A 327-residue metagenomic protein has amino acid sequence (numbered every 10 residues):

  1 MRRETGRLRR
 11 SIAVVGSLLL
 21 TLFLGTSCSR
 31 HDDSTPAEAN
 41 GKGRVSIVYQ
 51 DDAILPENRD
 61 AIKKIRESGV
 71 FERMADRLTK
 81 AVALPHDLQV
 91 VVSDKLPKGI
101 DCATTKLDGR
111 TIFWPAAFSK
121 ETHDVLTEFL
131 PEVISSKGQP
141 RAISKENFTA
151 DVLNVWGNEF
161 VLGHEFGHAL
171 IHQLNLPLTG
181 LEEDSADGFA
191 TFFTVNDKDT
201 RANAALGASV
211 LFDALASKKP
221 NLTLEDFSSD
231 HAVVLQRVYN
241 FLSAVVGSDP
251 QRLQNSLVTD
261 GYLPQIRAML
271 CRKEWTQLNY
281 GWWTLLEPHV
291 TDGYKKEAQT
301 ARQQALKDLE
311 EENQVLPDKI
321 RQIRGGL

Functional and structural regions predicted by a protein language model:
R3-V15: Bacterial N-terminal signal peptides that target proteins for export
L24-S27: C-terminal motif of bacterial Sec signal peptides marking the signal peptidase cleavage site
H31-E128, S144, L286-A298, Q303-A305 (+3 more regions): A metal-dependent hydrolase signature that marks the N-terminal structural subdomain at the beginning of catalytic folds
H86-T104, D187-G188, N203-K219: Acidic helix-start/capping segments at beta-turn-to-alpha-helix junctions
V125, P140-F160, L176-P177: Short pre-active-site segment immediately N-terminal to the catalytic Zn-binding motif
F160-Q173, D187, T191: Active-site recognition of the HExxH zinc-binding catalytic motif
T179-K198: An active-site-proximal "capping" alpha-helix that borders the catalytic cofactor pocket
L224-L327: Pan-zinc metallopeptidase signature
